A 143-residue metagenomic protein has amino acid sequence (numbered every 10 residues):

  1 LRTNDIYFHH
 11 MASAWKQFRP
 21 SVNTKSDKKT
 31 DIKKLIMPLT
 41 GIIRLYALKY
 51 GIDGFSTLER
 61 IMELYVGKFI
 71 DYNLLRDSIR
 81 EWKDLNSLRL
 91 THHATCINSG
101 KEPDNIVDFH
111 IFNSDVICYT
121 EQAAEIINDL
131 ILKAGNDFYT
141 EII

Functional and structural regions predicted by a protein language model:
L1-I143: Conserved nucleotidyltransferase catalytic core and NTase-mimicking acidic/glycine-rich helix/loop elements in nucleic
